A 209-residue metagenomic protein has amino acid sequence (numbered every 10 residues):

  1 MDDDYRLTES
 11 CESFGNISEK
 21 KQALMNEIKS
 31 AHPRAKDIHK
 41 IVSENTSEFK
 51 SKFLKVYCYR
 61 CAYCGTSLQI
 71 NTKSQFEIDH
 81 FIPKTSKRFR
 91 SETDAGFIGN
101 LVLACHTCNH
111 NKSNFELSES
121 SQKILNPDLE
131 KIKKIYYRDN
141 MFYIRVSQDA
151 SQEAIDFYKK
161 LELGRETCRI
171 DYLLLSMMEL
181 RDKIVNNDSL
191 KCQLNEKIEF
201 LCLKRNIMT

Functional and structural regions predicted by a protein language model:
M1-E27, T209: Long, charged N-terminal interaction/targeting segments
G15-Y63, K87-A95: Short, charged surface segments at domain edges that flank catalytic/cofactor-binding sites
F49-Q75, C105-C108: Short cysteine-rich loop/turn motifs with clustered Cys
C58, I98-V102, K131-K133: Extracellular structured ligand-interaction cores
T66-L103, N114-E119, K123-P127: Histidine-centered nuclease catalytic patch
N111: Acidic, metal/cofactor-coordinating or nucleic-acid-engaging core segments within structured domains
Q122-L175: Helix-loop elements that line ligand-binding/catalytic pockets
Q152-T209: C-terminal, charged low-complexity interaction regions
